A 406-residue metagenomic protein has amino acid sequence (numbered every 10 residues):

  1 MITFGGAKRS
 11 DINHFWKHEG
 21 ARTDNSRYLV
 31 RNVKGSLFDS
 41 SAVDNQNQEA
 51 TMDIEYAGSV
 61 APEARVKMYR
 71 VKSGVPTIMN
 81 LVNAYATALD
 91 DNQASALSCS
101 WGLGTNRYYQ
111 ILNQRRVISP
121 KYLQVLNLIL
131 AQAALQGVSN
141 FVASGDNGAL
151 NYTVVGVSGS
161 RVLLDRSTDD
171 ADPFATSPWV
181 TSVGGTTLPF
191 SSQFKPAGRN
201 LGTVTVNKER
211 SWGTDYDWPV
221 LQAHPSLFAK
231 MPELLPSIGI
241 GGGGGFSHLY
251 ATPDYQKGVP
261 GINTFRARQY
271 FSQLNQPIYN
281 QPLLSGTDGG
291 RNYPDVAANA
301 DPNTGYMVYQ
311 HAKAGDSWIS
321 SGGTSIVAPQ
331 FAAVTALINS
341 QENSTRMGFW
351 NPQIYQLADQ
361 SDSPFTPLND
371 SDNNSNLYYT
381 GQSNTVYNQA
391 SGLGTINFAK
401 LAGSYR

Functional and structural regions predicted by a protein language model:
M1-A143, N147-G148, S158-S182, K257 (+2 more regions): Substrate-binding/charge-relay-adjacent region of secreted/lumenal peptidase catalytic domains
G5-K8, T187-L188, D301-P302, N339-N343 (+1 more regions): Acidic glycine-/aspartate-rich tracts in secreted/extracellular proteins
N25, F141-A143, S182-G185, S191-P196 (+2 more regions): Acidic/polar loop patches that form or flank catalytic/metal-binding clefts of enzymes that bind anionic ligands
D53, A57, F331-I338: Buried hydrophobic packing segments
T153, T176-T252: Polar, glycine-rich mid-to-C-terminal structural blocks that act as macromolecule-binding/assembly scaffolds
G202, Y216, V220-Q222, S226 (+5 more regions): An often Trp-containing, charged/polar helix-loop segment at the C-terminal end of enzyme catalytic cores
K230-I278, S285, A358-D362: Acidic, glycine-rich loop-and-strand cores that form catalytic or ligand-binding grooves in diverse globular domains
S317-A336: C-terminal, well-structured subdomains that either form a transmembrane helix-short loop-helix hairpin in multi-pass
